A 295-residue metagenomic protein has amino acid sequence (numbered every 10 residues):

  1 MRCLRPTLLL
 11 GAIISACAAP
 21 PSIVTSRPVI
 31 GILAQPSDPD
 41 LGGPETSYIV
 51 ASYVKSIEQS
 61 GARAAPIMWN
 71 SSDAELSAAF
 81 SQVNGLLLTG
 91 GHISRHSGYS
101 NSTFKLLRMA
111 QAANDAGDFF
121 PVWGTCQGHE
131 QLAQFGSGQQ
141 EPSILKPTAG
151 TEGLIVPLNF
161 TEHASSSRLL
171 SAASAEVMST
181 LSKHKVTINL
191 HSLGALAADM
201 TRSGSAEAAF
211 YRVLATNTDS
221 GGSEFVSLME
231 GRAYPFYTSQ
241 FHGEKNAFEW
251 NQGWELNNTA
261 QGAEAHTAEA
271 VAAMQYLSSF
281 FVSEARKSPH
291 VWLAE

Functional and structural regions predicted by a protein language model:
R2-S227, A233, G243-E295: N-terminal beta1-alpha1 cap of cysteine-dependent amidohydrolase-like domains
P235-S239: Catalytic His-Asp charge-relay segment
